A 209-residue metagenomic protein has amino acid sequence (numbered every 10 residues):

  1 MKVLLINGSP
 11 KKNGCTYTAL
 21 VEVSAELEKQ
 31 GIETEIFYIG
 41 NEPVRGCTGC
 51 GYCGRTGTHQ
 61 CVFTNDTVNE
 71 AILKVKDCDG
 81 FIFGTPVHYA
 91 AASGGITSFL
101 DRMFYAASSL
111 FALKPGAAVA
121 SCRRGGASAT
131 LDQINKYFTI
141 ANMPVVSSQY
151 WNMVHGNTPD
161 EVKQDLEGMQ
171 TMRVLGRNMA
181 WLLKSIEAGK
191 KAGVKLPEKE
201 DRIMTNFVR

Functional and structural regions predicted by a protein language model:
K2-Q30: N-terminal beta1-alpha1 ligand-phosphate binding loop
A25-I32, Y52, G80, F104-S108 (+3 more regions): Generic secondary-structure signature for well-ordered alpha-helical cores
E33-E42: A short beta-strand-loop structural module common to alpha/beta enzyme folds
E42-V75, M204-R209: Cysteine-cluster motifs in flexible loop/terminal segments that predominantly coordinate metals
V62-Y150: Helix-loop-strand module that forms the ligand-binding subsite of alpha/beta enzymes
P144-R209: Glycine-rich phosphate/pyrophosphate-binding loop and the adjoining helix
